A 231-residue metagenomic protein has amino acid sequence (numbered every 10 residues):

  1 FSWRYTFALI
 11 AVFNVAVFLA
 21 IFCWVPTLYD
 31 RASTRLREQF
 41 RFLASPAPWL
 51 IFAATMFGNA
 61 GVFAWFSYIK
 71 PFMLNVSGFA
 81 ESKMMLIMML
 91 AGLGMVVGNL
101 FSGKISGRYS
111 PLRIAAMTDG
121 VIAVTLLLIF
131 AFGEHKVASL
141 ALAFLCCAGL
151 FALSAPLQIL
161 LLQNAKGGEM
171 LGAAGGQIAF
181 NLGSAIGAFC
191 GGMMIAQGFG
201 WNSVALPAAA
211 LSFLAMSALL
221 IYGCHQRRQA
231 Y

Functional and structural regions predicted by a protein language model:
F1-A11, A80, M193-F213: A membrane-interface helix-boundary motif in multi-pass transporters
A11-R31, A218-Y222: C-terminal membrane-cytosol helix-exit motif in multi-pass small-molecule transporters
I21-F22, P207-Y231: Multi-pass alpha-helical transporter architecture, strongest for 12-TM Major Facilitator/SLC carriers used
W24-A54: Juxtamembrane intracellular "pre-TM" segments in multi-pass secondary transporters
A47-M89, L93-V96: Extracytoplasmic gate region of multi-pass secondary transporters
G98-P111, I195-A196: Helix-to-loop junctions at the C-terminal end of transmembrane segments in multipass secondary transporters
L112-L157: C-terminal transmembrane helical hairpin of 12-TM major facilitator-type secondary transporters
N164-W201, A208: A late C-terminal transmembrane helix in Major Facilitator Superfamily
